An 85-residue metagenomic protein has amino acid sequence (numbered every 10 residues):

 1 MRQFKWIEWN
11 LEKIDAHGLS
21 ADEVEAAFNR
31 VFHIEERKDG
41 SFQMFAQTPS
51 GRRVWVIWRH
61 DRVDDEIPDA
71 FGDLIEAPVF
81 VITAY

Functional and structural regions predicted by a protein language model:
M1-Y85: Ribonuclease/tRNase effector modules and their secretory precursors
